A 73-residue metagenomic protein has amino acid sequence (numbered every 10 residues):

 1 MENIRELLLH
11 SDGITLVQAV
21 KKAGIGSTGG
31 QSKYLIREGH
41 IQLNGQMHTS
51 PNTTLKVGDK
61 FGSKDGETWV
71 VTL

Functional and structural regions predicted by a protein language model:
E2-I14: A detector for short, charged/polar N-terminal pre-domain segments
S11-T54: A basic, amphipathic helix-loop patch mediating RNA/tRNA/ribosome contacts
Q42, G62-S63: A general beta-strand register signal
G45, D65-G66: Residue-level detection of beta-strand-connecting loop/turn positions
E67-L73: Short, Lys/Arg- and Gly-enriched loop/turn segments at beta-strand edges
